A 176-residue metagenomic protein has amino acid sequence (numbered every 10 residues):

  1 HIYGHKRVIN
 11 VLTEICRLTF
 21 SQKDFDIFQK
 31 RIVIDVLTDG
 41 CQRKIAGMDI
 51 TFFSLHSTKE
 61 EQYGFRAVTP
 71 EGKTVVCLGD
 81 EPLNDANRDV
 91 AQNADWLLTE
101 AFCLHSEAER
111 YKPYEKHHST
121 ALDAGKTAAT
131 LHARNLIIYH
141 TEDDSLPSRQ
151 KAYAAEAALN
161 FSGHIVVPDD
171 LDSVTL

Functional and structural regions predicted by a protein language model:
H1-C77, N87-D89, K151-L176: Binuclear metal-dependent hydrolase catalytic cores
P82-L171: Cap/insert and terminal regions of metallo-dependent hydrolase folds
